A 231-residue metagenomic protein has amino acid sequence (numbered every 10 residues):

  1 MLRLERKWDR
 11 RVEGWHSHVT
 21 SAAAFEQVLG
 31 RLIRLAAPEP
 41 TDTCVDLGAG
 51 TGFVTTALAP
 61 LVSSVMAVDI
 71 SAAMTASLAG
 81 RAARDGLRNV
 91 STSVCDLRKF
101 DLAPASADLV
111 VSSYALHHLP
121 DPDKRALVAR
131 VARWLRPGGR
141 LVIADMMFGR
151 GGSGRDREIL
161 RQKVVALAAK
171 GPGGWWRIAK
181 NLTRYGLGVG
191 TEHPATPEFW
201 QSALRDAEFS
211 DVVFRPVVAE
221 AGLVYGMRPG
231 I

Functional and structural regions predicted by a protein language model:
M1-E39, V54: Conserved class I S-adenosyl-L-methionine
D42-G48: Conserved class I S-adenosyl-L-methionine
T51-K99: Class I SAM-dependent methyltransferase SAM/SAH-binding core
L102-L109: A short acidic, Gly/Pro-enriched loop at the edge of an enzyme's catalytic core that lines a small-molecule cofactor
L109-P122: A short SAM/SAH-binding and catalytic strip from SAM-dependent methyltransferases
R125-P137: A short glycine-rich, Lys/Arg-flanked "PGG" loop and its adjoining helix->strand segment in the class I
A144-D206, V213-F214: C-terminal alpha-helical "lid/dimerization" subdomain adjacent to the S-adenosyl-L-methionine
E208-I231: Core SAM-dependent methyltransferase catalytic element
